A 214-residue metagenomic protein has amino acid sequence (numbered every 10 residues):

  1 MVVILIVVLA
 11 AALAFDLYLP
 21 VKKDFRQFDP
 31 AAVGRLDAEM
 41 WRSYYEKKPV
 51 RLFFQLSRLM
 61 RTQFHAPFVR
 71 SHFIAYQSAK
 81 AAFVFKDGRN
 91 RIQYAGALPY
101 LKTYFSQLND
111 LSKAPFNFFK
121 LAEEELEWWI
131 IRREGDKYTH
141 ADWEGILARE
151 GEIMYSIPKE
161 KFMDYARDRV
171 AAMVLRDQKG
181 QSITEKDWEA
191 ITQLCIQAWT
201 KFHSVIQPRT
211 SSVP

Functional and structural regions predicted by a protein language model:
M1-Y18: Hydrophobic membrane-insertion alpha-helices, especially the h-region of bacterial N-terminal signal peptides
L13-A14, Y45-S57, Q93-A97: Helix-turn-helix repeat elements of alpha-solenoid scaffolds
D29-D37: Generic helix N-cap/helix-start motif at coil->alpha-helix transitions
Y44-Y45, A82-R89, I183: Hydrophobic/aromatic side-chain positions at a characteristic register within alpha-helices of tetratricopeptide repeats
F54-F85: Short, charge-rich amphipathic alpha-helical segments embedded in non-transmembrane helical bundles/solenoids
M60-R61, K102, S106, I196: Amphipathic alpha-helical segments of tetratricopeptide repeats
L98-K179: Extended amphipathic alpha-helical interaction segments
T184-P214: A cross-kingdom marker for long, charged
